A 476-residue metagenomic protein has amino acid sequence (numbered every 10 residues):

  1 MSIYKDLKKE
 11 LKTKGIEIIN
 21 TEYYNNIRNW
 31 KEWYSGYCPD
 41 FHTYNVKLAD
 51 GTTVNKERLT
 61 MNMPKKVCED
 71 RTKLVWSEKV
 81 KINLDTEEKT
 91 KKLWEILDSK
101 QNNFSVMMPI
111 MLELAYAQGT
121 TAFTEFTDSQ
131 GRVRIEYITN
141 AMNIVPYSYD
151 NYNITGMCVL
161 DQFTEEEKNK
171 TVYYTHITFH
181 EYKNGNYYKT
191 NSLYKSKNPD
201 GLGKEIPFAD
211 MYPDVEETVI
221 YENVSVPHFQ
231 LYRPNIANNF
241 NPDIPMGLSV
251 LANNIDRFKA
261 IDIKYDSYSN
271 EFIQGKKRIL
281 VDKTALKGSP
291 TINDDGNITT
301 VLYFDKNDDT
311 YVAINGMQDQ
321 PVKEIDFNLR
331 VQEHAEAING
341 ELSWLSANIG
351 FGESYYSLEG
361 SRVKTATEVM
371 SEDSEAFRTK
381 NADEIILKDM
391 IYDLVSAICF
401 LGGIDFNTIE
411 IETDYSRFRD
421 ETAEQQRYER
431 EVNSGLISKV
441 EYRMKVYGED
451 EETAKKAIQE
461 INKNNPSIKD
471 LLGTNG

Functional and structural regions predicted by a protein language model:
M1-I154: Extended, helix-rich architectural segments
K31, C38, D128, A285-F304 (+2 more regions): Charge-rich, acidic-biased intrinsically disordered regions
P64-V67, R71, V75-K79, N83 (+10 more regions): Generic structural signal for hydrophobic core residues of well-folded globular domains
F104-G119, S269-K277, D326-E421, V432: C-terminal amphipathic alpha-helical
A122-L248: Extended, regular secondary-structure scaffolds
Y212-S371, T413: Extended, charged amphipathic alpha-helical segments
R427-G476: Activation/maturation switch segments at domain boundaries
